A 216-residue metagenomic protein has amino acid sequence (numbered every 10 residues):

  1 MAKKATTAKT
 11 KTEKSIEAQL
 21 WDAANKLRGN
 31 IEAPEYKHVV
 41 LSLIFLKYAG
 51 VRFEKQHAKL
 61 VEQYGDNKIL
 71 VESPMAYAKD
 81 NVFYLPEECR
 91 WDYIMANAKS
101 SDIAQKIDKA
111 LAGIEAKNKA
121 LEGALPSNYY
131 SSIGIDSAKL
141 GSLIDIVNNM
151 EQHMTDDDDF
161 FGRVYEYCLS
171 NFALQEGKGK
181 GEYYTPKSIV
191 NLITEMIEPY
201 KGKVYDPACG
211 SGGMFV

Functional and structural regions predicted by a protein language model:
M1-Y200: Non-catalytic, mostly N-terminal accessory regions of nucleic-acid modification and defense proteins
K201-A208: Conserved class I S-adenosyl-L-methionine
S211-V216: Conserved SAM-binding loop of SAM-dependent methyltransferases across substrates and taxa, primarily the Class I
